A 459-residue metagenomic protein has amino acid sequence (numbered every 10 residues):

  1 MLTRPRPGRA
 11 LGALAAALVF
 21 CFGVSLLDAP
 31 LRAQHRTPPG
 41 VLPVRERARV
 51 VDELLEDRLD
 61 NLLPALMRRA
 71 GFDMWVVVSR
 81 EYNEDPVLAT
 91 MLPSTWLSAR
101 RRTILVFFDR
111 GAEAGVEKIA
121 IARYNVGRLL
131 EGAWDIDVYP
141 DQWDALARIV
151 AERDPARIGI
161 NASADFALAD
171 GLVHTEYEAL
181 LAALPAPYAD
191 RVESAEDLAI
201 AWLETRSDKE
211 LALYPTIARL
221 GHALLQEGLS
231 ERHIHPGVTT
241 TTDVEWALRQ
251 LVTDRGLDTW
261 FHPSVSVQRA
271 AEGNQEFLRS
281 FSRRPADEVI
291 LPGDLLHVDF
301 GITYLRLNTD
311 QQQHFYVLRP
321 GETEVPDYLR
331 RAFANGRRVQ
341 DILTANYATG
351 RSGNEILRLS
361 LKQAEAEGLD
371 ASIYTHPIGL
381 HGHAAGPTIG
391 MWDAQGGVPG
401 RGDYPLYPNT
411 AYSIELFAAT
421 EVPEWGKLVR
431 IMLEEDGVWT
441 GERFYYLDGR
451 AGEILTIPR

Functional and structural regions predicted by a protein language model:
M1-R9: N-terminal secretory signal peptides that target proteins for export/translocation
T3-R4, V19-F20, A29, A33: Low-complexity, glycine/alanine-rich, low-charge segments that are largely flexible
G8-A13, V51: General helical structural elements
G12-D28: Bacterial N-terminal signal peptides
L31-R459: Active-site neighborhoods and metal-handling regions in enzymes and metal-associated proteins
